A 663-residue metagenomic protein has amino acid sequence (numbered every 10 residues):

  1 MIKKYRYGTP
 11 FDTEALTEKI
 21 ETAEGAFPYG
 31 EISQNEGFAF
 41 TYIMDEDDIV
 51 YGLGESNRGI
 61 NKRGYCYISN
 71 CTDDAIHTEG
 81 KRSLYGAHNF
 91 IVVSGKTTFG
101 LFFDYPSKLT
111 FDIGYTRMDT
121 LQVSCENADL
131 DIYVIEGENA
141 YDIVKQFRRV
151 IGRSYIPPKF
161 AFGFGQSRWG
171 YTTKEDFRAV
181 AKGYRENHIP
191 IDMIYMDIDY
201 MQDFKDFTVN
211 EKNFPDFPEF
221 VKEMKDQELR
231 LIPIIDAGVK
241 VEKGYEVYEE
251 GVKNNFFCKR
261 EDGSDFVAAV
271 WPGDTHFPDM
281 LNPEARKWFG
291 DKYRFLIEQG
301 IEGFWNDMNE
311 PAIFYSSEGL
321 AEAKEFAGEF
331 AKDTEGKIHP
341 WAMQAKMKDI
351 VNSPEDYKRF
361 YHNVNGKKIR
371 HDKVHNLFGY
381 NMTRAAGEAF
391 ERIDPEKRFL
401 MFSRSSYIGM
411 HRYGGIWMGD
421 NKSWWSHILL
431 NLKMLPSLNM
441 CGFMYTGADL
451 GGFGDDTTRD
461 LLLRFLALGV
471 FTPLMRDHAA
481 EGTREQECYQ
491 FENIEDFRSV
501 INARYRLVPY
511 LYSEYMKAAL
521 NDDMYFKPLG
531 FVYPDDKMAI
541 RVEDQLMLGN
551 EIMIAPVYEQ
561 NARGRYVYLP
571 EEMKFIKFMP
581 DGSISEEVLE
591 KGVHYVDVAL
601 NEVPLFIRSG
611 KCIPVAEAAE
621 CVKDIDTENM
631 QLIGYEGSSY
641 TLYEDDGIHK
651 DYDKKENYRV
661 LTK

Functional and structural regions predicted by a protein language model:
M1-P158, R168-G170, K174, A181-E186 (+4 more regions): Catalytic and substrate-binding clefts that recognize carbohydrates or anionic sugar/phosphate headgroups
F38, R63, T78, L377 (+6 more regions): Catalytic core of carbohydrate-active enzymes
Y42-M44, E55, S94, F102-Y105 (+13 more regions): Glycine-rich, histidine-containing beta strand-loop boundary motifs that form or position
Y67-S69, L84-A87, R178, R286 (+3 more regions): Short, hydrophobic/amphipathic alpha-helical packing segments that form internal helix faces or helix-helix interfaces
Y85-N89, K96-T98, P106-K108, D129 (+10 more regions): Extracellular structured ligand-interaction cores
F90, F147, Y184, M224 (+4 more regions): A residue-level signal for conserved active-site and pocket-lining positions in enzyme catalytic cores
V92-T97, R260-D262, P570-E571, P580: Short acidic-glycine loop/turn motifs at beta-strand connectors
P190-F497, V532-Y533, E586: Aromatic- and carboxylate-enriched substrate-binding clefts and catalytic-loop regions of carbohydrate-active enzymes
